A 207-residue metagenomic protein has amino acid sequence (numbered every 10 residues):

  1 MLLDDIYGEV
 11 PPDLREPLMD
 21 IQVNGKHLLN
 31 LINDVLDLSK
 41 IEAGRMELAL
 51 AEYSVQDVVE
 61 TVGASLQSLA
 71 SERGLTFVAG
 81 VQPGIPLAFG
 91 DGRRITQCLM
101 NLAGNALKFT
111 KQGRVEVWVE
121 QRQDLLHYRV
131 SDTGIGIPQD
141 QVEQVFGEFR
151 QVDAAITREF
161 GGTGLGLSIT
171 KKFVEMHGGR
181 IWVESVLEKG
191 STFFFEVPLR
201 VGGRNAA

Functional and structural regions predicted by a protein language model:
R15, A49-S54, S71, T76-P86: Conserved catalytic submotifs in the C-terminal HATPase_c
V23-L28: Short alpha-helical segment of the dimerization/phosphotransfer core of two-component systems
S39-L50: Helix-loop junction within the histidine kinase core
A49-A64, T96: A conserved beta-strand-to-alpha-helix junction within the catalytic ATP-binding
R114-D124: Short beta-strand/loop element within the Bergerat-fold HATPase_c
E143-G147: ATPase catalytic-site recognition across NTP-hydrolyzing enzymes
